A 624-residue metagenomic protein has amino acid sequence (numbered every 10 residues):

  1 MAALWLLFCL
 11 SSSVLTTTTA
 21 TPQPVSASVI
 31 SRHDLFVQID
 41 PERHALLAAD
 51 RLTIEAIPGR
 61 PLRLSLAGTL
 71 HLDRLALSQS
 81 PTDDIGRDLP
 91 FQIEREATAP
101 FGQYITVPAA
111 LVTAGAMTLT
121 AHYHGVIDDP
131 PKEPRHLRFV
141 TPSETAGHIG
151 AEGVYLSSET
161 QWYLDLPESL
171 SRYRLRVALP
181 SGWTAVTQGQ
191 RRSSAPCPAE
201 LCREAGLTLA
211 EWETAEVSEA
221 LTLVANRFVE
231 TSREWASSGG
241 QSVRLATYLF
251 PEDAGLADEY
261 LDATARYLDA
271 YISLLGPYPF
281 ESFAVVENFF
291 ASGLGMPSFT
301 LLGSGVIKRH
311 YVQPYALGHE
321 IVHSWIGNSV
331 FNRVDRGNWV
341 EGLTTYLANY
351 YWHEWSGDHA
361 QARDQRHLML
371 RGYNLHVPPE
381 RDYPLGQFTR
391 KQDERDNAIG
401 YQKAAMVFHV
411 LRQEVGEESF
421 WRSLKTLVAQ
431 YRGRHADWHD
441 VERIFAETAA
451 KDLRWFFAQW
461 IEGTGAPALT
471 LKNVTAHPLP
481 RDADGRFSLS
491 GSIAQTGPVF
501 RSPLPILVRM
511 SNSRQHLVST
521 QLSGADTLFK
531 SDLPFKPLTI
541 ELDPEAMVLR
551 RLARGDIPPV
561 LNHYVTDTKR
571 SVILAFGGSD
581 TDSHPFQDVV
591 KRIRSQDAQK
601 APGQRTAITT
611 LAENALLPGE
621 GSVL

Functional and structural regions predicted by a protein language model:
W5-L47, D73, A146, P167 (+2 more regions): N-terminal, polar/Ser/Thr-rich
R51-T69, Q161-P180, H439, F487-L507 (+1 more regions): Surface-exposed beta-strand/loop patches in extracellular or lumenal glycoproteins
R63, T69-T141, A199-A205, G524-K536: A surface-exposed beta-strand-loop module
D73-A76, V186, L453-R454, P467-D543: Beta-strand-rich binding/interaction modules
L119-F228: Extended, low-hydrophobicity, Ser/Thr/Pro/Gly-biased non-transmembrane segments
G125-K132, P544-I557: Short acidic/polar inter-strand loop motif in beta-rich domains
W212, R244-S492: Hydrophobic alpha-helical and helix-loop surface patches within well-folded domains that function as non-catalytic
V560-L624: Long, folded non-catalytic interaction modules
